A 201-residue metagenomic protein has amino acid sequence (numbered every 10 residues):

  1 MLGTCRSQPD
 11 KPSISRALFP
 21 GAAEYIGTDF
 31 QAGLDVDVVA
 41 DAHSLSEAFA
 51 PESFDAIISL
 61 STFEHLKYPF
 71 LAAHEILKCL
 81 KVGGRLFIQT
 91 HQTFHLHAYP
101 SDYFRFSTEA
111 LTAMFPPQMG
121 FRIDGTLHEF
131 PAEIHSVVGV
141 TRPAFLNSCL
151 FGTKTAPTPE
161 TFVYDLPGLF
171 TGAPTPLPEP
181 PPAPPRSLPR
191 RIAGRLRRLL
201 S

Functional and structural regions predicted by a protein language model:
M1-H97, S107-T112: Conserved SAM-binding loop
K67-S201: S-adenosyl-L-methionine-dependent methyltransferase catalytic module, highlighting the catalytic core
